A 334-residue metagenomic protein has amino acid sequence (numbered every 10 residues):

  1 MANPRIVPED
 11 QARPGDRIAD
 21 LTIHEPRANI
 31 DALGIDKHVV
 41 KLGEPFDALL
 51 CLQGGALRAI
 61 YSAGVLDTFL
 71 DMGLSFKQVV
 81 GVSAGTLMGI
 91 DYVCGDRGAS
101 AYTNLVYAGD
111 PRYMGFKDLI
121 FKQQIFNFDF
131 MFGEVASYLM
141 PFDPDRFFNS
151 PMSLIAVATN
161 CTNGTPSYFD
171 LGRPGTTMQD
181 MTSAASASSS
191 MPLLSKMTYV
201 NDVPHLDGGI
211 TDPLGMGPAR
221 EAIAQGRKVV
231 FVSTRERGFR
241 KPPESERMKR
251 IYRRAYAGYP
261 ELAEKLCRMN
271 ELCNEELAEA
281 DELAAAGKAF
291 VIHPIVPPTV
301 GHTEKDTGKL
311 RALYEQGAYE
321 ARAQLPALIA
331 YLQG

Functional and structural regions predicted by a protein language model:
M1-V79, I90-G334: Patatin-like phospholipase
G81, G85: Gly/Ala-rich beta-loop-alpha elbow adjacent to hydrolase catalytic centers
